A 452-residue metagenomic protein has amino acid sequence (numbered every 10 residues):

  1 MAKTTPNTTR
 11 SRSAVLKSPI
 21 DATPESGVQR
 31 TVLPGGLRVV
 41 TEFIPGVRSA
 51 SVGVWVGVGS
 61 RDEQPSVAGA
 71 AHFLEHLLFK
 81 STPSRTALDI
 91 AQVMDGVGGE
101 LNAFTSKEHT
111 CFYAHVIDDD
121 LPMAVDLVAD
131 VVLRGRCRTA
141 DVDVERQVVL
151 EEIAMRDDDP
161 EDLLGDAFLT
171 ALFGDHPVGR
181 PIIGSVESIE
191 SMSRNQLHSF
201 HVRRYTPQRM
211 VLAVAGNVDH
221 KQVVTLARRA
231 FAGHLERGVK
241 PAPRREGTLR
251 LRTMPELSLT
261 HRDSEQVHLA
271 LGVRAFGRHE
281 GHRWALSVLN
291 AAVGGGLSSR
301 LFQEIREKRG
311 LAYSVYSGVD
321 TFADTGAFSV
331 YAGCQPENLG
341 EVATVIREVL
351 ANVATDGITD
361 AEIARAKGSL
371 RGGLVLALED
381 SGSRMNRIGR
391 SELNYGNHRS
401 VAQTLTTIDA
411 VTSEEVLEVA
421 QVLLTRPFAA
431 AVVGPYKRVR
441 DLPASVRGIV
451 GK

Functional and structural regions predicted by a protein language model:
A2-V15, S26, V32, F43 (+7 more regions): Charge-rich, well-structured scaffold segments of protease-associated domains
L16-S18, V39: A short, compositionally biased domain-edge/stem linker segment
I20-T23: Short loop/turn motifs at secondary-structure junctions and domain boundaries
G36, F43-M94, Y205, G281-V293 (+1 more regions): Active/ligand-binding-proximal structured segments within catalytic/core domains that scaffold catalytic residues
P255-E256: Flexible, small-/acidic-enriched active-site or ligand-binding loops
L271: A domain-level signal for the structural core that forms small-molecule/cofactor-binding pockets and catalytic centers
